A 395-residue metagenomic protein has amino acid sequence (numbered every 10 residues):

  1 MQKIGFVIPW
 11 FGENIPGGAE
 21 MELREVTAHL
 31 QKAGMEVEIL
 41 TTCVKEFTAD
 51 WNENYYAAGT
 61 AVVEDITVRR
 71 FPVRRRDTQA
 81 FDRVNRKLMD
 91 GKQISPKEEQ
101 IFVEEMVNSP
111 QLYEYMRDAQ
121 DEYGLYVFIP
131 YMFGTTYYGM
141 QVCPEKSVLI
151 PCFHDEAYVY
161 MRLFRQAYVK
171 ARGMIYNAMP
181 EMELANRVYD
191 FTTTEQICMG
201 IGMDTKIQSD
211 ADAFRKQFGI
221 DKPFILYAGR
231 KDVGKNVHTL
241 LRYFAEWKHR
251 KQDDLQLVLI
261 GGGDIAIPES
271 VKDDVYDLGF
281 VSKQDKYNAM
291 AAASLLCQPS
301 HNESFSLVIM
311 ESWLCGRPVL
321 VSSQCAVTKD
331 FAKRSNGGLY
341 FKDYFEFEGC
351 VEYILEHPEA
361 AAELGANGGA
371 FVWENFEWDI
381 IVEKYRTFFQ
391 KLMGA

Functional and structural regions predicted by a protein language model:
G5, I175, Q217-K235, L241-A245: Conserved donor-binding/catalytic core segment of Leloir-type glycosyltransferases
K146-A157, F164-D210, I220: Donor nucleotide-sugar binding/catalytic pocket of nucleotide-sugar-dependent glycosyltransferases
G261-Y287: Nucleotide-activated donor-binding/catalytic signature segment of Leloir-type glycosyltransferases, i.e., the conserved
N288-A293, A332: Short alpha-helical donor nucleotide-sugar binding micro-motif in glycosyltransferases
H301: Aromatic "clamp/platform" in nucleotide-sugar-dependent glycosyltransferases that forms part of the donor/acceptor
P318-S322: Short hydrophobic beta-strand element within catalytic cores of glycosyltransferases and related nucleotide-activated
K329-Y353, E363: Change "using UDP/GDP/dTDP sugars" to "using nucleotide sugars
Y353, A360-E374, K384-T387: A short, well-ordered alpha-helix in the C-terminal region of glycosyltransferases
